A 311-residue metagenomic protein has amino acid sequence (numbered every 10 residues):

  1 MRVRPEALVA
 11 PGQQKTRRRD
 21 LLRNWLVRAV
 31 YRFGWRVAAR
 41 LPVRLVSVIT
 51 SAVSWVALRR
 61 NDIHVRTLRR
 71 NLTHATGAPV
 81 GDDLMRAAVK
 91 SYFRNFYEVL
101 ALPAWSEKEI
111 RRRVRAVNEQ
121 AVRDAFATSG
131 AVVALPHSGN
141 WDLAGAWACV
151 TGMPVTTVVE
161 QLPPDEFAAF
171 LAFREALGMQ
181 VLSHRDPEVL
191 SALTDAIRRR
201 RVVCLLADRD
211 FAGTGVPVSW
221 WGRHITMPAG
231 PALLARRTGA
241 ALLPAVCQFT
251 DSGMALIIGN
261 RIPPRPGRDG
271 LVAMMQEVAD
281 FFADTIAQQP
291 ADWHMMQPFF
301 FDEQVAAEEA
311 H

Functional and structural regions predicted by a protein language model:
R2-E6, P11, A78-D82, R86 (+5 more regions): Non-catalytic C-terminal accessory region of glycerolipid acyltransferases and related lyso-lipid remodeling enzymes
R2-L135, F167, A176-M179, L256: Membrane-anchoring hydrophobic helices of lipid-metabolizing enzymes
A29, H64, V114, R185 (+1 more regions): Soluble or luminal CAZymes and related metallo-dependent hydrolases
V30, H64, N140, E166 (+3 more regions): Residue-level preference for nonpolar/small residues embedded in alpha-helices
K108-V114, M179-H184, W221-G222, P264 (+1 more regions): Short, flexible loop segments at the rims of nucleotide/cofactor-binding pockets, characterized by
G130-R185, G213-T214, R223: Catalytic core of membrane glycerolipid acyltransferases/transacylases, capturing the structured, soluble-facing
